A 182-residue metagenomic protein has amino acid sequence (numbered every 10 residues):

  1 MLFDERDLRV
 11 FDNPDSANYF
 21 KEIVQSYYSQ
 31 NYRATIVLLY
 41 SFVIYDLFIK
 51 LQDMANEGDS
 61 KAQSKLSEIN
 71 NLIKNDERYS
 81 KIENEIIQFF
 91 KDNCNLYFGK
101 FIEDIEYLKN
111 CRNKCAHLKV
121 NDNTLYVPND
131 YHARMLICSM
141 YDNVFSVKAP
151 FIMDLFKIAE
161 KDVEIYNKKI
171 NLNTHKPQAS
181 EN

Functional and structural regions predicted by a protein language model:
M1-L38, D154-I158, D162-I165: Charged alpha-helical initiation segments
L2-E5, L51-N110: A broadly used, surface-exposed interaction patch
V10, C94-I152: Charge-enriched, short contiguous segments at helix-coil
Y19-I23, Q88-N93, A116-L118: Short, charged/polar, low-complexity loop and linker segments that flank or interrupt alpha-helical bundles
F20, Y32-Y40, E83, F101 (+3 more regions): Short runs of predominantly hydrophobic/aromatic residues within well-ordered alpha helices that form helix-helix
Y32, V37, F42-K61: Short, charge-rich amphipathic alpha-helical segments embedded in non-transmembrane helical bundles/solenoids
P128-Y131, M135-N182: Polyanionic, low-complexity intrinsically disordered segments
